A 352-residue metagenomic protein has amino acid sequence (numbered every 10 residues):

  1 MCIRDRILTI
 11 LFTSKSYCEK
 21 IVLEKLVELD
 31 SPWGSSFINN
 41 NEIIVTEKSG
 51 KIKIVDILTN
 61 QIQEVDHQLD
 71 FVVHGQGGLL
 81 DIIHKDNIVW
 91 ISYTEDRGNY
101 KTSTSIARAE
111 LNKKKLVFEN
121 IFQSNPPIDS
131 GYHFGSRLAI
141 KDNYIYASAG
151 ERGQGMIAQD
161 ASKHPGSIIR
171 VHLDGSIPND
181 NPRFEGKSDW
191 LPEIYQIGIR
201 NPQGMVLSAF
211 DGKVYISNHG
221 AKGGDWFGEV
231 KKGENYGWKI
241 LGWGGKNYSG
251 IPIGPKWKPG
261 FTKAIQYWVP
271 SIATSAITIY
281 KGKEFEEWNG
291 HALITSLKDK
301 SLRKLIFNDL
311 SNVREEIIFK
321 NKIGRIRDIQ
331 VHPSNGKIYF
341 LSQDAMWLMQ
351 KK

Functional and structural regions predicted by a protein language model:
M1-R6: Conserved small/polar residues in nucleotide/adenosyl-binding loops
T13-K15: N-terminal signal peptide c-region/cleavage motif recognized by signal peptidases
Y17-G155, G204-G220, P270-N308, P333-K351: Acidic, Gly/Ser/Thr-rich repeat motifs that build Ca2+-stabilized beta-propeller blades
E24-V27, D66-H67, F122-Q123, F184 (+5 more regions): Residue-level detector of conserved, well-ordered beta-strand and adjacent loop positions that form binding/recognition
Q61-D66, Y236-W238, R314-I317: Short hydrophobic/aromatic-enriched beta-strand-loop microsegments
G77-L79, E151-R314, G324, L348-M349: Beta-propeller domain segments
E95, F122-P127, E185-K187, G244 (+1 more regions): Short, solvent-exposed aromatic-acidic interface loops
N312-P333: Conserved blade-ending motifs and adjacent loop-strand segments that build the rim/top face of beta-propeller domains
